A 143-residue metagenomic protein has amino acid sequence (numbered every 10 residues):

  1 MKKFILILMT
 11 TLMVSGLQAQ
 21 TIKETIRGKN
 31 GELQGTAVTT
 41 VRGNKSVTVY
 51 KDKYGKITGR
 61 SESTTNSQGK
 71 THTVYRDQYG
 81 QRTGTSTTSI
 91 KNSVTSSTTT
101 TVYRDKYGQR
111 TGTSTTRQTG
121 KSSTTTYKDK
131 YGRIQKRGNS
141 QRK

Functional and structural regions predicted by a protein language model:
M1-K2, D129: Serine/threonine-rich low-complexity intrinsically disordered regions
K3-G16: Sec-dependent N-terminal signal peptides
Q20-K143: Repetitive, compositionally biased segments used for assembly/scaffolding
